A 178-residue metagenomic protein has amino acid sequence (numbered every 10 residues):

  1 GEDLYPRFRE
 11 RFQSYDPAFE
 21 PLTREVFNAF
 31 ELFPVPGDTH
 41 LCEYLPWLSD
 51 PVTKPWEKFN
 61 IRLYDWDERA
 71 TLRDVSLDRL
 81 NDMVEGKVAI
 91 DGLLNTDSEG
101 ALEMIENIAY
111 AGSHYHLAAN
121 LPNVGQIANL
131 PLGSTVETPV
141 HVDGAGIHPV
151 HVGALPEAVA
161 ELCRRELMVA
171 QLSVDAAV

Functional and structural regions predicted by a protein language model:
G1-V178: Long, compositionally biased stretches enriched for glycine and/or charged residues
